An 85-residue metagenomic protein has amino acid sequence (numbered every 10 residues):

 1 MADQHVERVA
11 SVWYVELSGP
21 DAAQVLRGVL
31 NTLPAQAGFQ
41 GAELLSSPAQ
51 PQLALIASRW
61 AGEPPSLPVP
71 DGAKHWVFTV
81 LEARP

Functional and structural regions predicted by a protein language model:
M1-P85: Short S/T/G/P-rich N-terminal loop/turn motif that feeds into the first structured element of a domain
